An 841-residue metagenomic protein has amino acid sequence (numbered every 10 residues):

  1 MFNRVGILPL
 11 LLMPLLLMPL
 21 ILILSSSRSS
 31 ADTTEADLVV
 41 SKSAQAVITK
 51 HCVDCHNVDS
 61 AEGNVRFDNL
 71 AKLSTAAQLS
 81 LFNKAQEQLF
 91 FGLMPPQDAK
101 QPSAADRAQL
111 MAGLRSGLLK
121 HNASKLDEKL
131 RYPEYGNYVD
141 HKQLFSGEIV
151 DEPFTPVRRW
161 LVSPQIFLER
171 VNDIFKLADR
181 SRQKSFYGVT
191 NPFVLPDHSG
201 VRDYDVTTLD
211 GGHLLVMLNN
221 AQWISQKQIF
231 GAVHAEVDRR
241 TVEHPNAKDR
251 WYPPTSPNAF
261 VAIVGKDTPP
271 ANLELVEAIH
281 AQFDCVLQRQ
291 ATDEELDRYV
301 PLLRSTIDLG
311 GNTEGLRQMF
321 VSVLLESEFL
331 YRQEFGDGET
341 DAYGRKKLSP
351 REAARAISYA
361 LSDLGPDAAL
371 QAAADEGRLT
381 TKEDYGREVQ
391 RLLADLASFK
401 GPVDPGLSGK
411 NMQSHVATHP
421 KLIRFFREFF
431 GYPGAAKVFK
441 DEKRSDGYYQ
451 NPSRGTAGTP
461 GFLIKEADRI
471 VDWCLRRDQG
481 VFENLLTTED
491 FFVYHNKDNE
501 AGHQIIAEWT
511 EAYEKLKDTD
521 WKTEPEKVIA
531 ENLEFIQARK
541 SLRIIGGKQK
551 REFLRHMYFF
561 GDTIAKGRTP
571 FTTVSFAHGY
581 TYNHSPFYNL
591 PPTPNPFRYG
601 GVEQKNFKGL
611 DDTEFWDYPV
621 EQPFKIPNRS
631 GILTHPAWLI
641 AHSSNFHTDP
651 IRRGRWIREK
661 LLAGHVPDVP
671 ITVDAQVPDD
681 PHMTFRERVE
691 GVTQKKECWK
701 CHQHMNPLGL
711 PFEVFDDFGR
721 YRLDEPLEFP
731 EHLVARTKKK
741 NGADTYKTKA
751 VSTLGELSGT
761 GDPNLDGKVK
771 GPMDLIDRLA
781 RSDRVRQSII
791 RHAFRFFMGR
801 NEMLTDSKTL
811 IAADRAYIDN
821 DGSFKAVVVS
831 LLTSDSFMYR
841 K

Functional and structural regions predicted by a protein language model:
M1-L10: N-terminal secretory signal peptides that target proteins for export/translocation
P9-I23: Bacterial N-terminal signal peptides
L24-A259, A281-C285, R289-L309, E314 (+12 more regions): Aromatic- and Gly/Pro-enriched helix-to-coil junctions and flexible linker segments
S29-A108, E621-P772, I776-A780, R786 (+3 more regions): Sequence context surrounding c-type heme c attachment/ligation sites in exported
E62, P96, K120, R289-D293 (+10 more regions): Secretory-pathway/luminal and periplasmic proteins that interact with or process carbohydrate-rich
L110-G113, L126, G136-E274, Q282-C285 (+6 more regions): Extended surface/linker regions that mediate inter-domain or inter-protein docking in multi-component redox
E295, Y299, S327, Y331-R332 (+8 more regions): Extended, hydrophobic alpha-helical segments in both membrane/secreted and soluble proteins
